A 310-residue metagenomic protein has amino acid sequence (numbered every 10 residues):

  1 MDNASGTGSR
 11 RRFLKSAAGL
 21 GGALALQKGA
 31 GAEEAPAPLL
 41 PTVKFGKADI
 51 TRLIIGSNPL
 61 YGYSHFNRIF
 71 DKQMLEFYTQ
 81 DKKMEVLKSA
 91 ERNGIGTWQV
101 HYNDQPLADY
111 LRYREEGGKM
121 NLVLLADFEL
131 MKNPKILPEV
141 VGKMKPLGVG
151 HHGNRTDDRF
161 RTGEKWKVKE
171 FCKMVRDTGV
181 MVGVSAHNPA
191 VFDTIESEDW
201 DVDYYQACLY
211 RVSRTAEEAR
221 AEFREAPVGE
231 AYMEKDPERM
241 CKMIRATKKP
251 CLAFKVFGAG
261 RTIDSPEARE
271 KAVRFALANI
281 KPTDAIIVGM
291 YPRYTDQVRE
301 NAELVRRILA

Functional and structural regions predicted by a protein language model:
M1-G21: N-terminal secretory signal peptides and thylakoid transit peptides that target proteins across membranes
K28-I54: C-terminal segment of N-terminal export signals and the immediately downstream linker at the start of the mature
T51-L53, G94-T97, G118-L122, K145-L147 (+4 more regions): Short, well-ordered coil/turn segments that N-cap beta-strands
F66-Q80, V123-K132, T262-P266: Active-site mouth loops of central-metabolism enzymes
Y78-S89, M131-V141, A268-F275: Short, acidic/polar
K82-N103, M144-L147: Catalytic domains of carbohydrate-active enzymes, especially glycoside hydrolases
Y110-G118, L137-K145, D199, M243-A246 (+1 more regions): Acidic (Asp/Glu)-rich catalytic clusters
F128-K132, N154-A310: Beta/alpha (TIM)-barrel catalytic core signal, keyed to glycine-rich beta->alpha loops juxtaposed to Asp/Glu that bind
